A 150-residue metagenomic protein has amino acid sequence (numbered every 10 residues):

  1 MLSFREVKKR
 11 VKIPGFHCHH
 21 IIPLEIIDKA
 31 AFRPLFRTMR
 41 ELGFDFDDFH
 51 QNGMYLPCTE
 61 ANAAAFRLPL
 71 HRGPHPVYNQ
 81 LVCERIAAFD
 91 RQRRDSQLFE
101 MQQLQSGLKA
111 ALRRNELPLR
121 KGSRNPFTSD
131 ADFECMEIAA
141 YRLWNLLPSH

Functional and structural regions predicted by a protein language model:
M1-L68, S129, F133-S149: Betabetaalpha-Me/HNH-type nuclease active-site subdomain
E60-H150: C-terminal, well-folded lobe of enzymatic/effector domains
